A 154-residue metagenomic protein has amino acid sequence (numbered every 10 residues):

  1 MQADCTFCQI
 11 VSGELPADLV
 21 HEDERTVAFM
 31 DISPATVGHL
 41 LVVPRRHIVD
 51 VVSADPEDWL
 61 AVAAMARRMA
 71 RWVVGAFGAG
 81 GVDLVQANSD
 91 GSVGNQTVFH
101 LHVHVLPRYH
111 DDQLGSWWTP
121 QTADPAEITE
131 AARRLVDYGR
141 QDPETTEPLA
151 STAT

Functional and structural regions predicted by a protein language model:
M1-T154: HIT superfamily nucleotide-processing domains
